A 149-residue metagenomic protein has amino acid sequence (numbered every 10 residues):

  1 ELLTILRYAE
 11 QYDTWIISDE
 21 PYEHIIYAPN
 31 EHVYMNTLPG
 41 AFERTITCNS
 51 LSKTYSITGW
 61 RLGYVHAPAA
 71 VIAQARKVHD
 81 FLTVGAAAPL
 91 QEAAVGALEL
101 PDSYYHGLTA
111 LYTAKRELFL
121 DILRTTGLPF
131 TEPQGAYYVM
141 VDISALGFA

Functional and structural regions predicted by a protein language model:
E1-A149: PLP-dependent class I/II
